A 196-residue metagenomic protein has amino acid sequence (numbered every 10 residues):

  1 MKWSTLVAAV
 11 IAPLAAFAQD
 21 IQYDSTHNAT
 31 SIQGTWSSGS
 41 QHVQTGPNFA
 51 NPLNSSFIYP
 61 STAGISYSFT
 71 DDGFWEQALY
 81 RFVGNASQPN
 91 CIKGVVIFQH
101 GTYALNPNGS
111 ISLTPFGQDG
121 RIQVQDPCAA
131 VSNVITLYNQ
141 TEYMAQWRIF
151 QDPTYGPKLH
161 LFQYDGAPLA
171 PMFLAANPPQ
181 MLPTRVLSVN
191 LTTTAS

Functional and structural regions predicted by a protein language model:
M1-V10: Classical eukaryotic N-terminal signal peptides for Sec-dependent ER targeting/secretion, especially the positively
K2-W3, A16-F98, N106, S112-S196: Lipid interaction determinants
A9-F17: Hydrophobic h-region of N-terminal signal peptides that target proteins for export in Gram-negative bacteria
